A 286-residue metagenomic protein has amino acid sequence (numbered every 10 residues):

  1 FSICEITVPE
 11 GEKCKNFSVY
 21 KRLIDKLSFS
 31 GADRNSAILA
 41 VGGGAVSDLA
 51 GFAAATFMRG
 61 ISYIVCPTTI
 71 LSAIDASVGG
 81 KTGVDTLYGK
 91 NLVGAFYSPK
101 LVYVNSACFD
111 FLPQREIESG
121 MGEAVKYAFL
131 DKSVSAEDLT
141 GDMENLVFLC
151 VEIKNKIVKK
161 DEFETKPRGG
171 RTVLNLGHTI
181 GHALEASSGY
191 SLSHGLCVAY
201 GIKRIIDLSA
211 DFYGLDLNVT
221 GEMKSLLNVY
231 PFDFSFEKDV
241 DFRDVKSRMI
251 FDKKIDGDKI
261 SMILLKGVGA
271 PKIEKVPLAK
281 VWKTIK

Functional and structural regions predicted by a protein language model:
F1-A37: ATP/NTP phosphate-donor binding region
C4-I6, L39, I64-C66, L101-V104 (+2 more regions): Hydrophobic/aromatic beta-strand patches that form the interior of the parallel beta-sheet core in alpha/beta enzyme
F29-A32, S98-L101, A107-Q114, G122-V134 (+6 more regions): Generic secondary-structure signature for well-ordered alpha-helical cores
S36-A53, T172-L184: Glycine/serine-rich anion-binding loops at beta->alpha junctions that coordinate negatively charged ligand groups
G51-L139: A glycine/threonine-rich phosphate-anchoring loop and its flanking beta-alpha core in nucleotide/phosphate-binding
G122-V125, L217-K286: C-terminal charged capping/lid subdomain of soluble metabolic enzymes
D138-R243: Active-site segments that bind and position negatively charged phosphate/pyrophosphate groups
